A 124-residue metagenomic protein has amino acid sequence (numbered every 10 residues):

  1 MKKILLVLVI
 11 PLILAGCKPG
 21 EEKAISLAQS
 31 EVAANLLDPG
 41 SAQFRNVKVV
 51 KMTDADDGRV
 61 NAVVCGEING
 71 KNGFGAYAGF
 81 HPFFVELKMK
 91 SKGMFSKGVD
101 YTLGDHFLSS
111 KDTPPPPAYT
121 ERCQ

Functional and structural regions predicted by a protein language model:
M1-A15: Sec-dependent bacterial lipoprotein signal peptides
C17-Q124: Cystatin/cathelin-like cysteine-protease inhibitor module
